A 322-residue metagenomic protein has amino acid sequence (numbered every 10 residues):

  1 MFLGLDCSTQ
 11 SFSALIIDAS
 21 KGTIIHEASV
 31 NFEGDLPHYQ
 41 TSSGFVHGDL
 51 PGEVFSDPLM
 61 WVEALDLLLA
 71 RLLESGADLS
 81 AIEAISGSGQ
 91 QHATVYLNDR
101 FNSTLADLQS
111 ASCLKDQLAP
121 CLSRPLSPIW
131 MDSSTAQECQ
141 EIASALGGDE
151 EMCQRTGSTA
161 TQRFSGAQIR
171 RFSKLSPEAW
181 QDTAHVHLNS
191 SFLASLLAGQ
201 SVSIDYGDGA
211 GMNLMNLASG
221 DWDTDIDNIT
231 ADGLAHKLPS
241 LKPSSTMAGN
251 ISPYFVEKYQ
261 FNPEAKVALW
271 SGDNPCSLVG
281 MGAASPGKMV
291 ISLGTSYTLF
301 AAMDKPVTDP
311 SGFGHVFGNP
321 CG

Functional and structural regions predicted by a protein language model:
M1-C7, P128, M289-I291: Two-metal-ion RNase H-like nuclease active-site motif
M1-D116, D182, D232-A235, V256-E257 (+1 more regions): N-terminal glycine/serine-rich phosphate-binding loop of ATP-dependent small-molecule kinases, especially carbohydrate
C7-T9, S127, M131-S133, A143-G272: Gly/Ser/Thr-rich active-site cleft segment
F12-I17, H92-L97, M212-N213, C276-G280 (+1 more regions): Short beta-strand scaffold segments in enzyme catalytic cores
A19, E257-Q260, A265-G322: Catalytic phosphate/nucleotide-handling subdomain of diverse soluble enzymes
A19-I24, L97-Q109, L175, W222 (+2 more regions): A glycine- and small-aliphatic-rich helix-loop capping segment at beta-alpha/alpha-beta transitions that lines
G52, A70, E74-P128, T156-R163 (+3 more regions): Short beta-strand-loop/turn "lid" adjacent to the catalytic site in phosphate-handling enzymes
V62-A70, G166-I169, G272-C276: Short, hydrophobic/amphipathic alpha-helical packing segments that form internal helix faces or helix-helix interfaces
